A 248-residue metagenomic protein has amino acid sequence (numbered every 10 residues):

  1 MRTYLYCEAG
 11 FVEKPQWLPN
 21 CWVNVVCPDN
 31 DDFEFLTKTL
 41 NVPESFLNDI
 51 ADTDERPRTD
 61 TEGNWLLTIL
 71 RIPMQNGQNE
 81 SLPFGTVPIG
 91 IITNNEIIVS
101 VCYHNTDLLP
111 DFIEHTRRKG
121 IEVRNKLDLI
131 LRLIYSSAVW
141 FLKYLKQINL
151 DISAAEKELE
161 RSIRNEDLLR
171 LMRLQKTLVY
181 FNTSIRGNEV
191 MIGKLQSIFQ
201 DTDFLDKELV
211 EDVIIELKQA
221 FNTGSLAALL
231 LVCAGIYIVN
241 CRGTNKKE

Functional and structural regions predicted by a protein language model:
M1-F204, L209-D212, E216: Peripheral, non-transmembrane regulatory/ligand-interaction domains of membrane transport proteins
Q219-E248: C-terminal-most transmembrane helix of multi-pass membrane proteins
